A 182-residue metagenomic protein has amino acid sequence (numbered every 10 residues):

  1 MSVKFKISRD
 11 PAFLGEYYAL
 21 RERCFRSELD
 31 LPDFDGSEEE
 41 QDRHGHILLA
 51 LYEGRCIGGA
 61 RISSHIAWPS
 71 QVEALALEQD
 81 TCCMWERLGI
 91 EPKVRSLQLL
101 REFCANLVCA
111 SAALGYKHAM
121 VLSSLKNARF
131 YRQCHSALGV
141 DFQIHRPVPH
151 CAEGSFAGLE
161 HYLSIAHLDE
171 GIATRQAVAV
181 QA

Functional and structural regions predicted by a protein language model:
M1, G15, P32, Y52-E53 (+4 more regions): Intrinsically disordered, low-complexity, positively biased terminal segments
M1-D35, I47-L51, C56: Short amphipathic alpha-helix that is part of the acyltransferase structural core
L31-D33, H65-L75, I144-V148: Short acidic (Asp/Glu) patches
E38-R43: Short loop/turn motifs at secondary-structure junctions and domain boundaries
H44-L48, T81, G158-S164: Short beta-strand micro-motifs in enzyme catalytic cores
L49, G54-V72, M84: Conserved beta-strand in the GNAT
L75-A152, G158: Acyl-donor binding region in acyl/amide transferases
P149-Q181: C-terminal "cap" of GNAT-fold acetyltransferases
